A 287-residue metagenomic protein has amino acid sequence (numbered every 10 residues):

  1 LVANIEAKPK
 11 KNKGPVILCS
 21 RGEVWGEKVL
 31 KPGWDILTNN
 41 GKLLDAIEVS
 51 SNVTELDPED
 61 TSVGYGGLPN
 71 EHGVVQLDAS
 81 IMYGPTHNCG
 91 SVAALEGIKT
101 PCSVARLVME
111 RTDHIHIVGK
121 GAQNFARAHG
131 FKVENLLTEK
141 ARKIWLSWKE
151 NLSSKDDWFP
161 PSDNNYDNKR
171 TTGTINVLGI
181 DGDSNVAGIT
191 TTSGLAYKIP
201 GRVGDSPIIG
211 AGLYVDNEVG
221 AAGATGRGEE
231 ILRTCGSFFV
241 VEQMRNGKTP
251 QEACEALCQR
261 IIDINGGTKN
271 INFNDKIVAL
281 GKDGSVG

Functional and structural regions predicted by a protein language model:
L1-A3: N-terminal export leaders
I5-G287: Alpha/propeptide regions of enzymes that mature by internal proteolysis
